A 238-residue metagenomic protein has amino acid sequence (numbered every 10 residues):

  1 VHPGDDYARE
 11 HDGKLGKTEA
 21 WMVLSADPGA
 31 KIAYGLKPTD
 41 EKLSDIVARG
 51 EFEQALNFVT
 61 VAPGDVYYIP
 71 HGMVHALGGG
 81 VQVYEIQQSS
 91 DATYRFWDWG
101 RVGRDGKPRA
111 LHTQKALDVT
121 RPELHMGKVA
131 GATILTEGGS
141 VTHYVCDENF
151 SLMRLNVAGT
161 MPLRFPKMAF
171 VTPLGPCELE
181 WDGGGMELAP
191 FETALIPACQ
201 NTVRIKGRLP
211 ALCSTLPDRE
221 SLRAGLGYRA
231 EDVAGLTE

Functional and structural regions predicted by a protein language model:
V1-P63, L77-L174, D182-P190, C213-R223 (+1 more regions): Active-site region of the double-stranded beta-helix
H2, Y67-P70: N-terminal intrinsically disordered, low-complexity, charge/repeat-rich segments that act as generic
M73-A76, Q200-V203: Short, charged beta-turn/beta-strand-edge "cap" motif at the junction between a beta-strand and an adjacent loop
P190-A198: Conserved blade-ending motifs and adjacent loop-strand segments that build the rim/top face of beta-propeller domains
